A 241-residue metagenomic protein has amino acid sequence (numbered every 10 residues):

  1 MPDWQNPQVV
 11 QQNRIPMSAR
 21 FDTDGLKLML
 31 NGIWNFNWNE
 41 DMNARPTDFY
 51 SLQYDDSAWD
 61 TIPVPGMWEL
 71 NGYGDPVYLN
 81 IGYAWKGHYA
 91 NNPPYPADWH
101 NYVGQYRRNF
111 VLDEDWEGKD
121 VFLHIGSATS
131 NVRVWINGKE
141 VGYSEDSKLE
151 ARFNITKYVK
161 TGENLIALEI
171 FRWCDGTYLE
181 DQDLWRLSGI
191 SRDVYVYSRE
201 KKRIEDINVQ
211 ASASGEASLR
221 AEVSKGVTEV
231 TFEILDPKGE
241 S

Functional and structural regions predicted by a protein language model:
M1-G87, L165, E169-W173: Accessory carbohydrate-binding/adhesion or oligomerization-edge regions at the termini of glycan-active proteins
D3-N6, N13-F21, N37-N39, R45 (+4 more regions): Accessory beta-strand-rich segments of carbohydrate-active enzymes
K27-M29, T61-P63, E69, V111 (+4 more regions): Ser/Thr- (and often Asn-) enriched beta-sheet segments in non-cytosolic proteins
H88-P93: Short glycine/threonine/proline-enriched tight-turn/helix- or strand-capping micro-motif at secondary-structure
G118-D120, A213-R220: Short coil/turn motif common to extracellular beta-sandwich-like domains
I136, E216-S241: Beta-strand-rich binding/interaction modules
D206-S212: Short beta-strand segments of immunoglobulin-like
